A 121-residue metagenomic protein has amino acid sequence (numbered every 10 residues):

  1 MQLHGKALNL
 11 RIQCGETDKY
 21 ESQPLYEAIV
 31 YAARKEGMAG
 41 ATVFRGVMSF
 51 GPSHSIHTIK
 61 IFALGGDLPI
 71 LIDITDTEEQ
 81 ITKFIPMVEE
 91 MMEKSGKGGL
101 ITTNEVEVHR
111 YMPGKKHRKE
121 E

Functional and structural regions predicted by a protein language model:
M1-E121: Positively charged, small/polar-rich N-terminal and surface patches that mediate targeting and assembly and bind
